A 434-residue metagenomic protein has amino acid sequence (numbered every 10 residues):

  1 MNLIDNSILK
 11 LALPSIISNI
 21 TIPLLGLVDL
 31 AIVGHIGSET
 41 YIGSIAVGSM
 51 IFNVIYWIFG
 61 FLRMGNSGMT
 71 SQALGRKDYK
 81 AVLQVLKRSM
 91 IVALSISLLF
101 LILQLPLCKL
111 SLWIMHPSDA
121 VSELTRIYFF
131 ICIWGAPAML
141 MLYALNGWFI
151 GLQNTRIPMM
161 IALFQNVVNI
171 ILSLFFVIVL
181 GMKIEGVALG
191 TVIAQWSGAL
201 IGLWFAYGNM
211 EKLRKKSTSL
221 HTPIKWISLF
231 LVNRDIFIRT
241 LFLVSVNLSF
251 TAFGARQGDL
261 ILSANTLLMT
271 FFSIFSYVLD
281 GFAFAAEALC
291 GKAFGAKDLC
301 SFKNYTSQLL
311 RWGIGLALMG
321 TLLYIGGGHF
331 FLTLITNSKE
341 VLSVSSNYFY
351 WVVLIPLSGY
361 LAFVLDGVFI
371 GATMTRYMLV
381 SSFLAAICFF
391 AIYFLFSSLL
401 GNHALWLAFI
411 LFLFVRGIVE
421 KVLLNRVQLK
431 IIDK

Functional and structural regions predicted by a protein language model:
M1-S15, T70-P137, V179-F237, C290-I355 (+1 more regions): Short alpha-helical transmembrane segments in multi-pass integral membrane proteins
N6-S67, S71, R234-G254, L413: Signature of the first transmembrane helix
K10-D29, I131, L142, F164-Q165 (+4 more regions): Transmembrane helical elements of multi-pass membrane transporters/channels
N19-P23, W57, S97, L101 (+10 more regions): Residue-level hotspots within the lipid-embedded alpha helices of multi-pass solute transporters
L24-G43, L112-D119, F175-M182, L241-I274 (+2 more regions): Helix-terminus/linker motif at the lipid-water interface of multi-pass membrane proteins
H35-S38, Q72, G151, L180 (+3 more regions): Membrane-helix boundary and inter-helical linker elements of multi-pass secondary transporters
I42-I102, M139-I157, A264-I325, Y360-T373 (+1 more regions): Small-residue-rich hydrophobic transmembrane alpha-helices
I131-I150, P158-N169, V187-L203, D280-A283 (+3 more regions): Short runs within selected transmembrane alpha-helices of multi-pass transporters and secretion channels
